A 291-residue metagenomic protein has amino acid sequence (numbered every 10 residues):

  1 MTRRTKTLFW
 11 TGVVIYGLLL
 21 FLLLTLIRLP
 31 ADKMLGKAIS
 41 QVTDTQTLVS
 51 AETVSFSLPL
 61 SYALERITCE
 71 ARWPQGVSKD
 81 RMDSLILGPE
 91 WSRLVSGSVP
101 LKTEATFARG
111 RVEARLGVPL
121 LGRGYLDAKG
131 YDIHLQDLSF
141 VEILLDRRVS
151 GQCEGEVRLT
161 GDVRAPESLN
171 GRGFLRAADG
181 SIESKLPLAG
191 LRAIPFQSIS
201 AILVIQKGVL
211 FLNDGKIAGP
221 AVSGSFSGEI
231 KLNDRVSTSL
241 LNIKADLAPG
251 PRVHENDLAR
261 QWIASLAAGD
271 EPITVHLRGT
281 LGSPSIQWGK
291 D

Functional and structural regions predicted by a protein language model:
M1-G17, Q41, F196-S198, I202-D291: Extended terminal
L23-V112: Terminal hydrophobic membrane-targeting helix
T45-L48, P74-L87, T106-R115, F140-T160 (+3 more regions): Amphipathic hydrophobic-ligand
S50-E52, I67, G97-E104, V112 (+2 more regions): Solvent-exposed beta-strand/coil patches in large extracellular/periplasmic or lumenal scaffold regions
E65-E70, Y131-L138, A177-I182, A248-G250: Generic short beta-strand segments
L94, I133-F140, V204-V209: Flexible, solvent-exposed coil segments and beta strand-coil junctions, predominantly the extracellular/periplasmic
A105, A114, L121, Y125-I143: Hydrophobic alpha-helical segments and helix pairs
G124, E167-G171, S239: Outer-envelope beta-barrel architecture signal
